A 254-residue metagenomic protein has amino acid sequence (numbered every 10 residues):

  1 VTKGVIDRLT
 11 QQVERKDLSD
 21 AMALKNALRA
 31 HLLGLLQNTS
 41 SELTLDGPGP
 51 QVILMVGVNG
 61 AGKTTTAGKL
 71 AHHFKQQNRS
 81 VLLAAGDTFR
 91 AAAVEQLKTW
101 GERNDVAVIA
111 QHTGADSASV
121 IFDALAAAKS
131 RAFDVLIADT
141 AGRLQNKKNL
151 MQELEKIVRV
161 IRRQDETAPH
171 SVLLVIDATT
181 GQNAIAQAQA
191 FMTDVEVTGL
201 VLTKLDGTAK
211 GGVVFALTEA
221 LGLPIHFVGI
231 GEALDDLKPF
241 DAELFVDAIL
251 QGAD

Functional and structural regions predicted by a protein language model:
V1-G86, A93-K129, F133-A138: Primarily NTPase-proximal linker/entry elements flanking Walker-type ATP/GTP-binding cores
T10-E14, L32, M192, F245 (+1 more regions): Residue-level detector of secondary-structure transition/capping positions
Q11, G49, R143, A178-T180: Short, internal active-site loops enriched in acidic
N59, A141, D177: Short glycine-/small-residue-rich Rossmann-like dinucleotide-binding loops
R90, G142: Short active-site segment of divalent metal-dependent hydrolases/proteases that encodes the spacing between
Q96, D116-R131, Q145-Q251: Conserved catalytic-core segment of NTP-binding enzymes
T140, A253-D254: Long amphipathic alpha-helical segments used for membrane anchoring, targeting, substrate engagement, or oligomerization
